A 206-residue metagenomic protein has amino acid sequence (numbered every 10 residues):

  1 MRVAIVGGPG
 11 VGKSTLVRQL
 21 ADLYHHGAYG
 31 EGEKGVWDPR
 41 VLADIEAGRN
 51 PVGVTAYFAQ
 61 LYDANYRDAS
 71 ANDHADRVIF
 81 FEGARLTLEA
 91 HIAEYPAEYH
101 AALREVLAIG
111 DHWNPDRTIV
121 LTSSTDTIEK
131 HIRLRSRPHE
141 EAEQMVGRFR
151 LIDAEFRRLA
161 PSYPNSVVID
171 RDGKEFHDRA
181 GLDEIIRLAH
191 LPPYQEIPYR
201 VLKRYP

Functional and structural regions predicted by a protein language model:
M1-R2: Pre-Walker A (Motif I) flank of P-loop NTPase domains
I5: Hydrophobic anchor at the beta1->P-loop junction of P-loop NTPases
G8: P-loop (Walker A) phosphate-binding loop of NTP-binding proteins
K13: Conserved lysine of the Walker
L16, L20: Hydrophobic positions on the alpha1 helix immediately C-terminal to the Walker A/P-loop
D22-R67: Conserved substrate/cofactor phosphate-moiety recognition/catalytic segment in nucleotide-dependent phosphotransferases
S70-D73, I79-P138: ATP-dependent NMP and nucleoside kinases share a basic, alpha-helical "lid"
R133-H139, Q144-P206: NTP-dependent small-molecule kinase module
